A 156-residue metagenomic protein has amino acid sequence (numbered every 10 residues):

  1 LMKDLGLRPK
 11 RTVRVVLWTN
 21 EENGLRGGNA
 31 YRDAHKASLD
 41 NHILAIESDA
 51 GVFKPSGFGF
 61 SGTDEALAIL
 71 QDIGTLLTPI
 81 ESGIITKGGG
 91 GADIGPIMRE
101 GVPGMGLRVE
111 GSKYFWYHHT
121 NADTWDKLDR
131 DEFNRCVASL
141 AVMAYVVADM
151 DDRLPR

Functional and structural regions predicted by a protein language model:
L1-I69: Acidic/histidine-rich catalytic neighborhood of metal-dependent amide-processing enzymes
F53-R156: Active-site-adjacent substrate-binding region of metalloamidase/peptidase-like peptide-processing proteins
